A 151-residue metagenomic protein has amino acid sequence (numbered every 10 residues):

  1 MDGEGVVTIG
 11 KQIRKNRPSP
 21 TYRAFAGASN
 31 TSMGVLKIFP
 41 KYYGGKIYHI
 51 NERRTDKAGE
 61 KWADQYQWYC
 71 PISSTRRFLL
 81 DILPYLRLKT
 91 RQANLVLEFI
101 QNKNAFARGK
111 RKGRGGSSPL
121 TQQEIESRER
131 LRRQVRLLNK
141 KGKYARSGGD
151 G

Functional and structural regions predicted by a protein language model:
M1-G151: Internal intein/HINT superfamily modules and their associated LAGLIDADG
